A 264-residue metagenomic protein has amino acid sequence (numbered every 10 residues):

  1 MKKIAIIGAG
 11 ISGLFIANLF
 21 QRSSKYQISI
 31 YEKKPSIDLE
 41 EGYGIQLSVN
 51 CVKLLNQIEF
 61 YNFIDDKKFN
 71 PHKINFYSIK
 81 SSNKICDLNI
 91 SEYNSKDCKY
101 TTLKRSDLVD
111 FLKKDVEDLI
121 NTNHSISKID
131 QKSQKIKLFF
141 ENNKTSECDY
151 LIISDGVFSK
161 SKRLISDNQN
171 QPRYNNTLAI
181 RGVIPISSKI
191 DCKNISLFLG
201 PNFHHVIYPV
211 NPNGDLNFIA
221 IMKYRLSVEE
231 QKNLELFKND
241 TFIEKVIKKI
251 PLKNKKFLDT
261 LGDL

Functional and structural regions predicted by a protein language model:
M1-S12: Beta1/beta-strand and adjacent pyrophosphate-binding region of the FAD-binding site in flavoprotein oxidoreductases
K2-I4, Q21, S48-V183, R225-L234 (+1 more regions): Conserved N-terminal helical subregion
K3, Y26-Q27, D215-F218: Residues at the starts of beta-strands that form the adenosine-phosphate
S12, S36, F158: Conserved Rossmann-like nucleotide-cofactor binding loop
Q21-E41: Glycine-rich FAD pyrophosphate-binding loop
S36-L54: Conserved N-terminal glycine-rich FAD pyrophosphate-binding loop of Rossmann-like flavoproteins
I85-D110, K144, I186-D263: Conserved FAD/dinucleotide-binding core of flavoprotein oxidoreductases
